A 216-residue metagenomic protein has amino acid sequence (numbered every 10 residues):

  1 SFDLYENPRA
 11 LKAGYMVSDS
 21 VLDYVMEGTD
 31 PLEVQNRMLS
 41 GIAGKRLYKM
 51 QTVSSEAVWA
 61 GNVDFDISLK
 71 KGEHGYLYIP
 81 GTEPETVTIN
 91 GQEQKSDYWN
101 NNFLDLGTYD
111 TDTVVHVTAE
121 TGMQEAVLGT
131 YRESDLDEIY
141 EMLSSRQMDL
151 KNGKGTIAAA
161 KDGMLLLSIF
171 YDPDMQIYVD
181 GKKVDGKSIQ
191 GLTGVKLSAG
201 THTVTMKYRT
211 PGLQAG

Functional and structural regions predicted by a protein language model:
S1-D23, T29-S54, D64-S68: A cross-kingdom signal targeting lumenal/periplasmic-facing segments of multi-pass membrane and secretory-pathway
Y24-G28, R132-D135: Intrinsic-disorder/low-complexity, polar/charged segments
L39-G216: Active-site-proximal, structured, solvent-exposed surfaces of multi-pass membrane proteins that position macromolecular
